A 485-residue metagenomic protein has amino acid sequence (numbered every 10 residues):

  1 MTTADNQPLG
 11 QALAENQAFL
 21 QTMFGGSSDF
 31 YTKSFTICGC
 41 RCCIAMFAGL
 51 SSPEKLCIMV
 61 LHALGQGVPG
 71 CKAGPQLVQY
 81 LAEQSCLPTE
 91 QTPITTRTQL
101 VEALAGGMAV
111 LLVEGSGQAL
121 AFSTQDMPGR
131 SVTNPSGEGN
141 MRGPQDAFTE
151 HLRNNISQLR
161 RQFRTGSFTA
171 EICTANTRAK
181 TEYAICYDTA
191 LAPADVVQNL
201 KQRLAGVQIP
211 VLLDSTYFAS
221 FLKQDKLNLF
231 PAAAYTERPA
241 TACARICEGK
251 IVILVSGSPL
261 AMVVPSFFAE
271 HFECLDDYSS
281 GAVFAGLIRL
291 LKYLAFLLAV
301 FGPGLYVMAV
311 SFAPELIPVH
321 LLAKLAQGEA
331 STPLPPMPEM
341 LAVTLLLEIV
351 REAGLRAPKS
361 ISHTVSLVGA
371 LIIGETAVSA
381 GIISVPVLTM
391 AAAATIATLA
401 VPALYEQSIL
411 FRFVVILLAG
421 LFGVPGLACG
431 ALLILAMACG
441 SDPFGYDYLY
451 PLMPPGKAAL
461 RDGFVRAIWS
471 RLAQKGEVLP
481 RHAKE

Functional and structural regions predicted by a protein language model:
M1-F301, L305, V319, C439-E485: Membrane-embedded alpha-helical signal segments
R164, A205, R351, V378 (+1 more regions): Short polybasic/polar patches that bind polyanions
R164, A330, G423-V424: Amphipathic alpha-helical protein-protein interaction surfaces
I253, L260, S266-V415: Transmembrane alpha-helical segments that form the functional core of multipass membrane systems
V385-V387, A392-E485: Hydrophobic alpha-helical transmembrane segments of membrane transport and translocation systems, primarily multi-pass
